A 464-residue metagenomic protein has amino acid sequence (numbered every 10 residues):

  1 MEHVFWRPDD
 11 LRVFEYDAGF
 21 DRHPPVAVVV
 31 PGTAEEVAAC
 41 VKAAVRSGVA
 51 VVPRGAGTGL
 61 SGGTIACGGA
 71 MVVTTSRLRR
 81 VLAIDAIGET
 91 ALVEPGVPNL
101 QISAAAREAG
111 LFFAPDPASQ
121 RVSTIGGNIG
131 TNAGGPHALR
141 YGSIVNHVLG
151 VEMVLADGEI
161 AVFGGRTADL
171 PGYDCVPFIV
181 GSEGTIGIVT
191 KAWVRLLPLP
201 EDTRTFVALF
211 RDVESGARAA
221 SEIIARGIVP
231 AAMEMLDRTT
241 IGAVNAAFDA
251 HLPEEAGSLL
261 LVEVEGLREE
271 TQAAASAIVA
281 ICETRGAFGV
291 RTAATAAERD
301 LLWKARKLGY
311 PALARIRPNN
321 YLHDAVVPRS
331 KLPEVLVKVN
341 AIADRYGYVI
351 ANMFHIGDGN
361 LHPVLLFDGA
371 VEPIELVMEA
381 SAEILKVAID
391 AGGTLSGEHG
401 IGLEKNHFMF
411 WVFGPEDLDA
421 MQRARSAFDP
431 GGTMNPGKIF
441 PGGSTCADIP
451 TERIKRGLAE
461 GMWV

Functional and structural regions predicted by a protein language model:
M1-E2, I389-I401, R425-S426, P430-G437: Alpha-helix capping/hinge segments and adjacent helical runs
M1-K42, G59-E89, A118, R238-D249 (+4 more regions): N-terminal flexible segment immediately upstream of the FAD-binding catalytic core in FAD-dependent oxidoreductases
F5-F14, L197-P198, R204-A380, V387 (+2 more regions): C-terminal substrate-recognition/cap domain of FAD-linked oxidoreductases
A44, G184, P363, D429: Conserved, mostly hydrophobic/aromatic
S61-R79, R107-L111, G134-V145, A192-P198 (+3 more regions): A glycine- and small-aliphatic-rich helix-loop capping segment at beta-alpha/alpha-beta transitions that lines
R80-M235, M434, P450-V464: FAD-binding subdomain of flavoenzyme oxidoreductases
E416-V464: Intrinsic disorder at enzyme termini
